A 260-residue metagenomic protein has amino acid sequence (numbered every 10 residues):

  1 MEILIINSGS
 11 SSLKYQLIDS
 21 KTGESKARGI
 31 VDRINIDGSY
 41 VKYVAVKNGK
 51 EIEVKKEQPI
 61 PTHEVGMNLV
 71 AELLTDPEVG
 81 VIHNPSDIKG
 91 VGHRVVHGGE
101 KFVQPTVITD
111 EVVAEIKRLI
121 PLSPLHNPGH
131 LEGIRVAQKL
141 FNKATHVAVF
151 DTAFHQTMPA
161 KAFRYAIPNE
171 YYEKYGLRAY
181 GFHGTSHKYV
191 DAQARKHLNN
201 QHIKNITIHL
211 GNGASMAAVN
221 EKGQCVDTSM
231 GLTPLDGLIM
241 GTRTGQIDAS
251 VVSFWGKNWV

Functional and structural regions predicted by a protein language model:
M1-L4: Extreme N-terminal starter segment of soluble prokaryotic enzymes
N7, V31, V91, D151 (+1 more regions): Buried hydrophobic positions in well-ordered alpha/beta secondary-structure cores of metabolic enzymes
S12-P61, G231: Short glycine-rich, Thr/Ser-proximal phosphate-binding strand/loop in the N-terminal lobe of ATP-dependent enzymes
D37-K89, G133: Conserved active-site "lid/cap" helical segment
L74, E78-H126, V147, F154-A162: Short beta-strand-loop/turn "lid" adjacent to the catalytic site in phosphate-handling enzymes
H93, P124-N127, T145-F150, I206-I208 (+2 more regions): General beta-strand structural signal in soluble alpha/beta enzymes
I116-N127, A144, E173-G184: Flexible, glycine/proline-enriched loop segments at strand-loop-helix junctions that form or flank small-ligand binding
F154-G256: Glycine-rich phosphate-binding loop of actin/hexokinase-like ATP-binding domains
